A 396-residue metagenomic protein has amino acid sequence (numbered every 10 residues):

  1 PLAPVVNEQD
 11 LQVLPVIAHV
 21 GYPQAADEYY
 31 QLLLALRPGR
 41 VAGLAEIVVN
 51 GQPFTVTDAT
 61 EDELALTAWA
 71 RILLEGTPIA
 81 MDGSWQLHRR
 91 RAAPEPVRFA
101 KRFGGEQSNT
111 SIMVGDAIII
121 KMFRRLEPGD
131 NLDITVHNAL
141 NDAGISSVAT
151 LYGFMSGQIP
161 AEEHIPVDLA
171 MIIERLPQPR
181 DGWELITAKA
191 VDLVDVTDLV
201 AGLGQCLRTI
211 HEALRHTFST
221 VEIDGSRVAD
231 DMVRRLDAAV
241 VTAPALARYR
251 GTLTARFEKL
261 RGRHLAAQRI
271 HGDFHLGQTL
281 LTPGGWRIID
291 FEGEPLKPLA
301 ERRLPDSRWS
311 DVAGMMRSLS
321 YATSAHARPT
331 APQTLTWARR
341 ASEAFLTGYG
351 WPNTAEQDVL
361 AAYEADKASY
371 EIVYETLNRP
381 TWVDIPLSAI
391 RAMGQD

Functional and structural regions predicted by a protein language model:
P1-D10: Short, Gly/Pro- and small/polar-rich lid/capping loops
V13-P15, G21-V233, G284-G285, E294-P329: Conserved ATP-binding subdomain of kinase catalytic cores across diverse folds
R91-F99, L236-I270: An alpha-helical support segment within catalytic cores of ATP-dependent transferases
D198, N353-Y363: All-alpha amphipathic helical-bundle segments outside canonical DNA-binding/catalytic cores that form hydrophobic
R269, R287-D290: Pre-DFG segment of protein kinase catalytic domains
D273: Conserved catalytic-loop position in the HRD/HxD motif
G277-T279: Hydrophobic residue at the +6 position relative to the catalytic HRD Asp in the kinase catalytic loop
G293-G350, A365-P380: Active-site activation/catalytic loop segments of kinase-like enzymes and analogous catalytic loops in related
